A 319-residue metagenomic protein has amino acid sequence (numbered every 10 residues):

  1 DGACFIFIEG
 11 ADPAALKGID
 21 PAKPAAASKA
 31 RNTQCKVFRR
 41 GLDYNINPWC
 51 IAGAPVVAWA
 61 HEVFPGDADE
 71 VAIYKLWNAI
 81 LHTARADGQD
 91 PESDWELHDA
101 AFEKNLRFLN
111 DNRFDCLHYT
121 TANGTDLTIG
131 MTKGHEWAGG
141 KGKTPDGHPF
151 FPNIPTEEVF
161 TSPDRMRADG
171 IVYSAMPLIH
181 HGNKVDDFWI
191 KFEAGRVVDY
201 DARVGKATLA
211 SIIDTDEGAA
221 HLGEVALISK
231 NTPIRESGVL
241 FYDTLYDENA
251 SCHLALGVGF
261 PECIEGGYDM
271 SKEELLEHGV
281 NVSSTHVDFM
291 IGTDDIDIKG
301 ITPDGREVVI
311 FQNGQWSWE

Functional and structural regions predicted by a protein language model:
D1-A168, W316-E319: Active-site bordering "gate/hinge" segments that shape substrate access to catalytic or cofactor-binding pockets
A11-P13, V56, G124, G134-E136 (+7 more regions): Short, glycine-/Ser/Thr-/acidic-enriched flexible segments
N110-D115, K184-D186, M290-D297: A short, compositionally biased
V159-T215: Long, well-ordered mid-to-C-terminal structural blocks that present hydrophobic/aromatic surfaces
R165-M166, H181-N183, K191-F192, D216-A220 (+3 more regions): A structural signal for short secondary-structure junctions
V197-Y268: Dual-mode signal for accessory low-complexity, basic/Gly-rich regions
E273-E319: Extended hydrophobic packing segments that form well-structured cores
